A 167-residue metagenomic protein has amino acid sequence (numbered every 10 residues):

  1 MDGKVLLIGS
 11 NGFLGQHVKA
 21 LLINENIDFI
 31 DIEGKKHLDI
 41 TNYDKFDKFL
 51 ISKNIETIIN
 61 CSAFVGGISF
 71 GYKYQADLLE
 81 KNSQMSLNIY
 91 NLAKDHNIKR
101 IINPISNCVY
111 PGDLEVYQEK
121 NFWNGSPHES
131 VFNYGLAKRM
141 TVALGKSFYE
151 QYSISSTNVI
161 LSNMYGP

Functional and structural regions predicted by a protein language model:
G3-E25: N-terminal Rossmann NAD(P)H-binding glycine-rich loop of SDR-like oxidoreductase domains
I8, I32, I58-F64, I101-N107 (+1 more regions): SDR active-site strand-loop-helix element
F29-K48: Adenosine-cofactor binding site in Rossmann-like domains, unifying the SAM/SAH pocket of S-adenosylmethionine-dependent
N42, T57, M85-N88, R100 (+1 more regions): Conserved cofactor-binding/catalytic machinery of classical short-chain dehydrogenase/reductase
D44-N82, L92-D95: NAD(P)H-binding glycine-rich loop region in Rossmannoid oxidoreductase-like domains and their noncatalytic homologs
L87-V131: Conserved Rossmann-fold NAD(P)-dependent oxidoreductase catalytic core, especially the SDR/UDP-sugar
I105-S106, V142-P167: Conserved beta-loop-beta element that borders a ligand/cofactor-binding pocket
N133, A137-M140: Active-site helix of classical SDR
